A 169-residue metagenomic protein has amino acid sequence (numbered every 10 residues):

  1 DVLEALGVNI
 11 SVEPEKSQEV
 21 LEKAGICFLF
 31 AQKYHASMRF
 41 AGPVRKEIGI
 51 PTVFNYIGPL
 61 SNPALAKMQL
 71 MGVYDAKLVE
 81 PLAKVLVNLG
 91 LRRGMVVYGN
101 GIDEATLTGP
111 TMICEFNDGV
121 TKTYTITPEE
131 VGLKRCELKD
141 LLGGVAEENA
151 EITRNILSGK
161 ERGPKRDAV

Functional and structural regions predicted by a protein language model:
E4-S11, K16-V169: Glycine-rich anion-binding loops and their surrounding alpha/beta cores
